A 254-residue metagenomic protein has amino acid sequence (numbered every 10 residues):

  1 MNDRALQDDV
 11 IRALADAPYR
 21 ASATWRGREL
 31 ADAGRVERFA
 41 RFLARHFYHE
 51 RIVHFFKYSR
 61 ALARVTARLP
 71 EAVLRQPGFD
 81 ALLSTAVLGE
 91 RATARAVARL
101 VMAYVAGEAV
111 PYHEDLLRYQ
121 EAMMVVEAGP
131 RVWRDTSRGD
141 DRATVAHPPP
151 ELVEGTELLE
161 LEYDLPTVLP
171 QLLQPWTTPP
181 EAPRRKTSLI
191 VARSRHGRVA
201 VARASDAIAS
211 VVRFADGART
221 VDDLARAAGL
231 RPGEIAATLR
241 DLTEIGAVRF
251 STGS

Functional and structural regions predicted by a protein language model:
M1-T144, S194-S254: Long, charge-rich, low-complexity alpha-helical segments
R142-A146, P175-T178: Short secondary-structure capping micro-motifs at structural edges
P148-P150: Primary mode marks residue(s) on the alpha4-beta5-alpha5 output face of response regulator receiver
E154-D216: Low-complexity, glycine/alanine/valine/leucine- and proline-rich hydrophobic stretches
